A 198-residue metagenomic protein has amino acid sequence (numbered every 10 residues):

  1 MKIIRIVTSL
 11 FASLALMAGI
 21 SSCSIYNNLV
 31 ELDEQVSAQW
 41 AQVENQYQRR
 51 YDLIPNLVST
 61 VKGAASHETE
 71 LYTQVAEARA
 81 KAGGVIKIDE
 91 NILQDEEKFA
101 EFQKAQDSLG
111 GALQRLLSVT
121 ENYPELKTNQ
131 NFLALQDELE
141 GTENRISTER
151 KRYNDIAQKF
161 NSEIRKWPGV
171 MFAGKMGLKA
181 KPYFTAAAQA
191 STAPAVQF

Functional and structural regions predicted by a protein language model:
K2-F198: A helix-centric hydrophobic-segment signal that preferentially recognizes long, alpha-helical stretches used
